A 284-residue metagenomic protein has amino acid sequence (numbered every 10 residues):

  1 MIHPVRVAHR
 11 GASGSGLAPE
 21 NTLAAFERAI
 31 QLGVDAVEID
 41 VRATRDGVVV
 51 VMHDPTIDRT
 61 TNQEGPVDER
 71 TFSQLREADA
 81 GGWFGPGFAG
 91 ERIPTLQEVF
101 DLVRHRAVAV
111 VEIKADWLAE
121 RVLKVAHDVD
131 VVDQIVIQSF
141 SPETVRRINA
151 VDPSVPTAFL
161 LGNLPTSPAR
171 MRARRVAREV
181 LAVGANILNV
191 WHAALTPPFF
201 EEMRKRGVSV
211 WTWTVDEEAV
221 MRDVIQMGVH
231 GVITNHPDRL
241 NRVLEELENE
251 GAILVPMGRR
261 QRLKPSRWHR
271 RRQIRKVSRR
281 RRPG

Functional and structural regions predicted by a protein language model:
M1-G284: Phosphate-group recognition and catalysis centered on beta-loop-alpha active-site segments
